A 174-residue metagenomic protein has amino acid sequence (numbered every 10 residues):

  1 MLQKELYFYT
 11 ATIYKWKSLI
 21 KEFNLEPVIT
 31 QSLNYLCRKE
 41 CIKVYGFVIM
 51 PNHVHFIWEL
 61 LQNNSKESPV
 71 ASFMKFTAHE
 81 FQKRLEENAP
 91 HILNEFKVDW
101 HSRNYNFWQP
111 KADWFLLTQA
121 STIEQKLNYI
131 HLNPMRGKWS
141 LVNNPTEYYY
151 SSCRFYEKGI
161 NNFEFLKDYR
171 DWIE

Functional and structural regions predicted by a protein language model:
M1-E174: Short catalytic/metal-binding and nucleic-acid-binding patches
